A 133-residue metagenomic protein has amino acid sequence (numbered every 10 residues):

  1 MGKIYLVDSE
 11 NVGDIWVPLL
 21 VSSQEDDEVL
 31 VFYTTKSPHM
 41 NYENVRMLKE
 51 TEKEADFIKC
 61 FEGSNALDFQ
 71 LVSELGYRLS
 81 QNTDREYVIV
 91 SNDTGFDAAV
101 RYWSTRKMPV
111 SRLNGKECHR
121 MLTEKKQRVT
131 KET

Functional and structural regions predicted by a protein language model:
M1-I4: Extreme N-terminal starter segment of soluble prokaryotic enzymes
L6-D8, S91: Generic enzyme active-site microenvironment
S9-V17: Short acidic, Gly/Ser-rich segments with clustered Asp/Glu that frequently serve as metal-coordination loops in enzyme
W16-P18, Y42-E43: Short, glycine/acidic-enriched capping/hinge loops at junctions between secondary-structure elements
V21-E25: Short, conserved loop/helix-junction motifs that constitute active-site signature segments in enzyme catalytic cores
D26-D27, E52: Short, well-ordered alpha-helix to beta-strand connector turns
F32-T133: Nuclease catalytic cores that cleave nucleic-acid phosphodiester bonds, predominantly acidic two-metal-ion
